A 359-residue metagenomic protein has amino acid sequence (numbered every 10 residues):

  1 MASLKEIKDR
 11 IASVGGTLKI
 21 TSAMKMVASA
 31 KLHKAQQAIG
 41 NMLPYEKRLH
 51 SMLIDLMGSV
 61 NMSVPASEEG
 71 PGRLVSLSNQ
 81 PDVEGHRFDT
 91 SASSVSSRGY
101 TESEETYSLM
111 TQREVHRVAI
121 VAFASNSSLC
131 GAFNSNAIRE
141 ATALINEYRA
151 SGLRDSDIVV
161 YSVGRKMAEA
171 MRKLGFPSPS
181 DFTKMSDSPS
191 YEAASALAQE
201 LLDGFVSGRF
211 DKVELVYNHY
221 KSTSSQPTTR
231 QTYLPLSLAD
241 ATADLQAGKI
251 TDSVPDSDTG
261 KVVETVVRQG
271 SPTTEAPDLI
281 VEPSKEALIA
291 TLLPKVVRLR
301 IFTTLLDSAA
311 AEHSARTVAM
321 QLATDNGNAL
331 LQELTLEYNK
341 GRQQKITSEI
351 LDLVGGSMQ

Functional and structural regions predicted by a protein language model:
M1-D89, S94-Q359: C-terminal beta-strand-loop-alpha-helix "lid" module of Rossmann-like NAD(P)-dependent dehydrogenases
